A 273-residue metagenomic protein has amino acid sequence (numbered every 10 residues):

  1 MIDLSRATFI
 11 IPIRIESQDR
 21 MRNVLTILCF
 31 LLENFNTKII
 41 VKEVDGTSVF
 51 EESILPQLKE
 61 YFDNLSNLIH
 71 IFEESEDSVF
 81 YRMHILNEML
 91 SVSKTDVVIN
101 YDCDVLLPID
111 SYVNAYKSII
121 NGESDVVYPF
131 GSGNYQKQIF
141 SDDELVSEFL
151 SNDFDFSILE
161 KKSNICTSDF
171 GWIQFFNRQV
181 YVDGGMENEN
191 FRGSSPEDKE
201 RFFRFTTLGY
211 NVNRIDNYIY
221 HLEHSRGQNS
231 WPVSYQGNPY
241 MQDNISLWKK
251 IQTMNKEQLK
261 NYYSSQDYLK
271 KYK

Functional and structural regions predicted by a protein language model:
M1-F30: N-proximal low-complexity "stem/linker" segments adjacent to membrane-targeting elements
R6-I10, K38, E200: Cell-envelope/extracellular polymer assembly enzymes that use nucleotide-activated donors
D19-N23, S168, N190-K273: C-terminal catalytic/acceptor-binding lobe
V44-G46: Acidic ATP/Mg2+-coordinating residue in the GHKL
F50-V92: Active-site-proximal specificity loops/subdomain of glycosyltransferases
S93-D96, M186: Active-site acidic short loop of glycosyltransferases
D96-L106: Short beta-strand-to-loop acidic/aromatic patch adjacent to the donor-nucleotide binding site
P108-E189: Conserved catalytic core of nucleotide-sugar-dependent glycosyltransferases
